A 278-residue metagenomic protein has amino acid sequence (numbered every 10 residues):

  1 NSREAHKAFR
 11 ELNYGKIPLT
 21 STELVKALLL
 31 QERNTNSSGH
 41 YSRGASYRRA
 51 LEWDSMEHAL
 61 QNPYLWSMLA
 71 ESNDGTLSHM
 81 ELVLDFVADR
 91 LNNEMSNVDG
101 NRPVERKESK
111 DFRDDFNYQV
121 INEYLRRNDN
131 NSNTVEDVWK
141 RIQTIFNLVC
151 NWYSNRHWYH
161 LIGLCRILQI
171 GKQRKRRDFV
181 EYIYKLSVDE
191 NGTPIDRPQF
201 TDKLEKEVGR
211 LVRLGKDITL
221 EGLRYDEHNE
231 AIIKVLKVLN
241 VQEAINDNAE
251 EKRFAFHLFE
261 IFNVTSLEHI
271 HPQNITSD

Functional and structural regions predicted by a protein language model:
N1-D278: Flexible coil/loop and intrinsically disordered segments
